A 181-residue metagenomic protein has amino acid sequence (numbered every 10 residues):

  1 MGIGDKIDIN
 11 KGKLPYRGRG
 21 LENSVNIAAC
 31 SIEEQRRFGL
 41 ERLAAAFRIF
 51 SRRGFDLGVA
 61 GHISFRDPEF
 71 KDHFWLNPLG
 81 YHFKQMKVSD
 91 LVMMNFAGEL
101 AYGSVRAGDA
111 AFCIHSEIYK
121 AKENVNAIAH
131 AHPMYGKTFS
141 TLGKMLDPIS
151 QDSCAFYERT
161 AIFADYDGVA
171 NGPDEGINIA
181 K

Functional and structural regions predicted by a protein language model:
G2-K181: Glycine-rich flexible loops
